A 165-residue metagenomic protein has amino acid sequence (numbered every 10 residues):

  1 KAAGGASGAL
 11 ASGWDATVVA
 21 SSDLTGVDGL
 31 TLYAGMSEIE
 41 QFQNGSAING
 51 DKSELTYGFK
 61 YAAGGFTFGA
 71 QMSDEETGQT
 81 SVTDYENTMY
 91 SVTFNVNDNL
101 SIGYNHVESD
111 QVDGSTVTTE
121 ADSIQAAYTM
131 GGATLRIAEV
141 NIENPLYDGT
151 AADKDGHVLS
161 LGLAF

Functional and structural regions predicted by a protein language model:
K1-F165: Outer-membrane beta-barrel proteins
